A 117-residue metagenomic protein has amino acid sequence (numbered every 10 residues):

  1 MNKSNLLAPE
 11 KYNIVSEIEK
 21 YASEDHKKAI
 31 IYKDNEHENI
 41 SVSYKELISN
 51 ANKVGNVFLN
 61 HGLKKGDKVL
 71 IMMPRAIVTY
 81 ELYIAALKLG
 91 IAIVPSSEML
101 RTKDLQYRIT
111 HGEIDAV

Functional and structural regions predicted by a protein language model:
M1-V42, E46-H61, K65: N-lobe entry segment of adenylate-forming
A8, M72, V117: Active-site-adjacent beta-strand anchor residues
Y21-S23, A86, I109: A generic structural signal for well-ordered alpha-helical segments
N39-S41, T79-Y80, S97, H111: Tryptophan-centric aromatic hotspots in well-structured domains and transmembrane helices
L47-A51, L89-I91, E113-I114: Short, low-complexity, polar/charged sequence segments that are solvent-exposed and flexible
I48, Q106-I109: Generic structural signal for individual residues within well-ordered alpha-helical segments across diverse proteins
N56-Q106: Conserved AMP-binding/adenylate-forming
